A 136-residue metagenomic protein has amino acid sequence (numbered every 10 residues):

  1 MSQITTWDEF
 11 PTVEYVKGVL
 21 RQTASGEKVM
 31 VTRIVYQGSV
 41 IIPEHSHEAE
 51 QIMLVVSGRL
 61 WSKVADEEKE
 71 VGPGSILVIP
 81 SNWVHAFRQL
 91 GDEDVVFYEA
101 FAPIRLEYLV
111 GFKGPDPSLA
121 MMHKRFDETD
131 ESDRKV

Functional and structural regions predicted by a protein language model:
M1-K28, F112-V136: A short, N-terminal "cap"/entry segment at the start of jelly-roll beta-barrel domains of the cupin/DSBH fold
K17, T32-S46: Conserved short histidine dyad/triad with adjacent acidic residue
M30, G38, E48-A49, E67 (+2 more regions): A generic "binding-loop/recognition-motif" signal
E50-L60: Glycine- and acidic-residue-biased ligand/ion/polar-headgroup-sensing regions
E67-S81: Short acidic-glycine-tyrosine-enriched beta hairpin
I76, F97-Y98, I104-F112, M122: Anionic, Ser/Thr-rich low-complexity intrinsically disordered regions
S81-E107: Ligand-binding loop in jelly-roll beta-barrel domains
